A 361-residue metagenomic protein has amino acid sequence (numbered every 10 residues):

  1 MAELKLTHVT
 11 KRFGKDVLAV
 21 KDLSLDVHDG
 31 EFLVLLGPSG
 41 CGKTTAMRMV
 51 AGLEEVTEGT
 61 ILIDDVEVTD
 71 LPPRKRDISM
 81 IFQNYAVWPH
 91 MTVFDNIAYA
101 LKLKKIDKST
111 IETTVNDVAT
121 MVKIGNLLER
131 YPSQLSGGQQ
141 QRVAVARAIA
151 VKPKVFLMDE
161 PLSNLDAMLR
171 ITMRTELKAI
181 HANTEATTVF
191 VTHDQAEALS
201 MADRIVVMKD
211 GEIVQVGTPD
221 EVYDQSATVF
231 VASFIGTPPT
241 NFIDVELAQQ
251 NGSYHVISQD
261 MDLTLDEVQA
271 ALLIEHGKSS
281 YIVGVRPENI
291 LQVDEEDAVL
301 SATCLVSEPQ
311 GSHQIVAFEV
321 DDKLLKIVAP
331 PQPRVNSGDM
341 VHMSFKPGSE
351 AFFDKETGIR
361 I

Functional and structural regions predicted by a protein language model:
K5, D26, L62, H342-S344: ABC ATPase nucleotide-binding domain
L36-P38: The feature captures the beta-strand-to-loop junction immediately N-terminal to the Walker
A51: Helix-to-loop junction immediately C-terminal to a conserved catalytic motif
E54-I61: Conserved post-Walker A/P-loop segment of ABC ATPase nucleotide-binding domains
T60, V66, E212: ATP-binding/catalytic-site motifs of ATP-hydrolyzing domains
L71-F230, F234: ABC ATPase nucleotide-binding domains
P238, Q250-I361: Non-catalytic connector elements of ABC transporters
